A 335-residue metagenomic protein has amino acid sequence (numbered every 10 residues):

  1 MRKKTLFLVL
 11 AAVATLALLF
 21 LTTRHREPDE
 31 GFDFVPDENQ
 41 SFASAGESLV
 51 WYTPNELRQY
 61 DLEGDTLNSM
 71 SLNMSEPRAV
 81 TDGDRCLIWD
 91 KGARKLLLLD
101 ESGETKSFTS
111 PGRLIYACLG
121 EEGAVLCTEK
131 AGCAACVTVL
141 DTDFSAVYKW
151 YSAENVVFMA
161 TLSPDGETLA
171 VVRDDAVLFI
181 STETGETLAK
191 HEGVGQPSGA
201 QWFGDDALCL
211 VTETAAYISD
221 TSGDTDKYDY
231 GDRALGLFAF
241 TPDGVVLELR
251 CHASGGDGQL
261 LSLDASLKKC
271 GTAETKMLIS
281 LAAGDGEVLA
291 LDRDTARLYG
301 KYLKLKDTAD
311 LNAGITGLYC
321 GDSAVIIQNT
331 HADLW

Functional and structural regions predicted by a protein language model:
K4-T22: Hydrophobic membrane-insertion alpha-helices, especially the h-region of bacterial N-terminal signal peptides
E27-V35, D65-S71, S102-T109, S145-Y151 (+4 more regions): A short beta-strand motif characteristic of beta-propeller blades
D29-R58, S69-T81: Beta-strand-rich domains and repeat architectures in extracellular enzymes and scaffolds, especially beta-propellers
P36-S44, M74-D84, G112-E121, N155-L162 (+4 more regions): Repeated scaffold domains used in trafficking and secretory/extracellular systems, primarily beta-propellers
L49, C86, A124-L126, G166-L169 (+4 more regions): Hydrophobic beta-strand positions that form the internal "hydrophobic ladder" of WD40/Gbeta-like beta-propeller blades
E56-R58, R94-L97, G132-T138, D175-I180 (+4 more regions): Structural motif
V80-A176: Non-cytosolic head/periplasmic domains of membrane-anchored proteins
F158-S266: Acidic, serine/threonine- and glycine-rich low-complexity intrinsically disordered segments that serve as flexible
